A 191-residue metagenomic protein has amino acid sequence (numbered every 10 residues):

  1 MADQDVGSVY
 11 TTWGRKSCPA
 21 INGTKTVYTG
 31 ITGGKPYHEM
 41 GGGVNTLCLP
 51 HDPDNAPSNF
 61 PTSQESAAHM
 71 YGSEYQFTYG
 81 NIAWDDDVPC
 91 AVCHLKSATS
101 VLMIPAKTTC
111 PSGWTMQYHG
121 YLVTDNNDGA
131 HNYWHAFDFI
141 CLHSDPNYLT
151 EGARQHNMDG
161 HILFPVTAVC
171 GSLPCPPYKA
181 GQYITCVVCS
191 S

Functional and structural regions predicted by a protein language model:
A2-S191: Composition-driven recognition of glycine/serine/threonine/acidic- and proline-rich low-complexity segments and repeats
